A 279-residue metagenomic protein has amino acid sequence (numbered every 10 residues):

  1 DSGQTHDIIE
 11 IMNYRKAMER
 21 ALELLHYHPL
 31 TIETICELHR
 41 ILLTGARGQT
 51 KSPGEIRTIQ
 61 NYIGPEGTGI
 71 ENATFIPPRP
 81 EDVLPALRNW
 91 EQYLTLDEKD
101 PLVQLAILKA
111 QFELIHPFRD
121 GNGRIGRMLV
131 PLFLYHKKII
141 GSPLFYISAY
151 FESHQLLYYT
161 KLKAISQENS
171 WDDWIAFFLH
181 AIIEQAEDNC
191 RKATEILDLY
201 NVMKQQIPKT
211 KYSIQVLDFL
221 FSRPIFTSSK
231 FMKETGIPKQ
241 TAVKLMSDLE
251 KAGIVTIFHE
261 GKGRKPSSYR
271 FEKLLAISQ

Functional and structural regions predicted by a protein language model:
D1-Q279: FIC/Doc superfamily catalytic core
